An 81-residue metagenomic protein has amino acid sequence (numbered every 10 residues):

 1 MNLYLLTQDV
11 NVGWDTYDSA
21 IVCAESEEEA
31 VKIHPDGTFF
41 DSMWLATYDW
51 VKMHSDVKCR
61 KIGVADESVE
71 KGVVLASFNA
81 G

Functional and structural regions predicted by a protein language model:
M1-T16: Short aromatic-glycine-(Arg/Gly/Cys) micro-motifs in beta-strand/loop hairpins
L5-Q8, C23, T47, S77: Generic detector of low-complexity/intrinsically disordered segments and short hydrophobic N-terminal stretches
T16-E25: A short, exposed loop/beta-hairpin motif centered on an aromatic-Gly-Thr core
A24-I33: A short, structured loop/turn motif at beta-sheet edges
D36-G81: Short, mixed-charge low-complexity intrinsically disordered segments
